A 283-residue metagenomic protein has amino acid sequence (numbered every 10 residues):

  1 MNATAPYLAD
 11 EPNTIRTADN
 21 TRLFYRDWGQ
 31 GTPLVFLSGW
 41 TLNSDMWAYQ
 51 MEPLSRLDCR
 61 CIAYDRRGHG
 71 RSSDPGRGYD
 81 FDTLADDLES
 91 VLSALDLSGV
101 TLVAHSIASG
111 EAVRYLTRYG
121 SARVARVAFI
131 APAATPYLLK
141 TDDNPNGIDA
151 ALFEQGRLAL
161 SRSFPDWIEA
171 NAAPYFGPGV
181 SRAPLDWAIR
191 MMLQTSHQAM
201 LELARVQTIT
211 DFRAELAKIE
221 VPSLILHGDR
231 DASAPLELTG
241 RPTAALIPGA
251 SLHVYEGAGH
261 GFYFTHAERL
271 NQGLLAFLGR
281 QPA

Functional and structural regions predicted by a protein language model:
M1-V35, R56-C59, L97-S98, A125 (+2 more regions): Alpha/beta-hydrolase fold catalytic core
T17-R77: Conserved HGGG/HGGXW glycine-rich cap/lid loop of the alpha/beta-hydrolase fold
T83-V100: Conserved acidic catalytic loop of the alpha/beta-hydrolase fold
A104, A108, A112: Gly/Ala-rich beta-loop-alpha elbow adjacent to hydrolase catalytic centers
V113-A159: Flexible "cap/lid" loop of the alpha/beta hydrolase fold
L138-I148, L158-A217: Conserved alpha/beta-hydrolase catalytic His-Asp/Glu region
K218-A258: Conserved loop-alpha-helix segment in the C-terminal half of the alpha/beta-hydrolase fold that carries the catalytic
G249-A283: Catalytic active-site module of serine/aspartate enzymes centered on a nucleophile-bearing elbow/loop
